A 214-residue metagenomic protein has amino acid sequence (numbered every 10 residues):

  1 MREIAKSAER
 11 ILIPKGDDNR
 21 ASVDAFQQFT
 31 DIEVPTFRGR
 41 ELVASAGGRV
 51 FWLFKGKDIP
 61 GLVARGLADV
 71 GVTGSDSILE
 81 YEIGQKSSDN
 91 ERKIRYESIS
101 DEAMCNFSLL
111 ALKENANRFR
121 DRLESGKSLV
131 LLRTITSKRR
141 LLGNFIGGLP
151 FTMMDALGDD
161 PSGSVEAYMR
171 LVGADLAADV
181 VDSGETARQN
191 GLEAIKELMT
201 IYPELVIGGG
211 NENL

Functional and structural regions predicted by a protein language model:
M1-L214: Domain-level signature for soluble enzymes in the chorismate/prephenate branch of the shikimate pathway
